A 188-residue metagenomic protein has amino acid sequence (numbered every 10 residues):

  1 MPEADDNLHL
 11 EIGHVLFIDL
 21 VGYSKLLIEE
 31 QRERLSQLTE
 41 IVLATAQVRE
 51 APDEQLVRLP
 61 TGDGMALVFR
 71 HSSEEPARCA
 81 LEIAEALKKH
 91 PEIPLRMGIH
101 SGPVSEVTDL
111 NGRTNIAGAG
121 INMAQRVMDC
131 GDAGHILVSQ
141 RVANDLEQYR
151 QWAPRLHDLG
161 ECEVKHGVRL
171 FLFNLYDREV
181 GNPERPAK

Functional and structural regions predicted by a protein language model:
M1-L8, R178-K188: Intrinsically disordered or compositionally simple regulatory linkers and C-terminal tails in signal-transduction
P2-R78: Catalytic NTP-binding/metal-coordinating core of nucleotidyl cyclase/transferase enzymes
D6, Q47, A66-V180: Catalytic beta-strand-to-alpha-helix segment of the class III nucleotidyl cyclase homology domain
L35, E40-I41, I136, N182 (+1 more regions): Residue-level signature of transmembrane alpha-helix interfaces in integral membrane proteins
L56, L95, G134, R185-K188: Proteins with a high burden of low-complexity, intrinsically disordered sequence enriched in S/T/G/P/A and R, requiring
